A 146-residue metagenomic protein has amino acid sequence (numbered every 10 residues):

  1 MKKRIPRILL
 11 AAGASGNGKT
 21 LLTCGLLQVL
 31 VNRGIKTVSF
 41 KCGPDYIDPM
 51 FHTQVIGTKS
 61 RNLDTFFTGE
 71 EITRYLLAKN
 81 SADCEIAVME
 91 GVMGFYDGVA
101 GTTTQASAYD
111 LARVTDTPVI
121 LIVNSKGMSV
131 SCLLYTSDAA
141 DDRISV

Functional and structural regions predicted by a protein language model:
K2-N17, L21, L27-T115, V123-S137: ATP-dependent carboxylate-amine ligase catalytic core
P118-I122, S145: Conserved beta-strand/loop subsegment of P-loop NTPase cores
D138-V146: Single conserved hydrophobic/aromatic residue that forms the stacking wall/gate of nucleotide- or nucleobase-binding
